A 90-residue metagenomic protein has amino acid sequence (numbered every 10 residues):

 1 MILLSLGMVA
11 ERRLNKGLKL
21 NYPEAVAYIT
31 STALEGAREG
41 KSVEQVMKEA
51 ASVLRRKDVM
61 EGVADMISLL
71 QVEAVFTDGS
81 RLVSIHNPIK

Functional and structural regions predicted by a protein language model:
M1-Q71, V75-K90: Non-transmembrane, aqueous-exposed alpha-helical and coiled segments at domain scale
